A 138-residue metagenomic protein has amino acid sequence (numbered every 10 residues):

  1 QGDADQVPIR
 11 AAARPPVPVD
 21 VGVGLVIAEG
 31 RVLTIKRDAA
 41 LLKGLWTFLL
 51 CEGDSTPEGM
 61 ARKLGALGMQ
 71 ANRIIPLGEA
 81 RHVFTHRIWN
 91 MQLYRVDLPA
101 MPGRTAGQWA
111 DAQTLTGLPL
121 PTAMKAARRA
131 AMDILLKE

Functional and structural regions predicted by a protein language model:
Q1-E138: Intrinsically disordered, low-complexity, charged terminal extensions of DNA damage-control enzymes
